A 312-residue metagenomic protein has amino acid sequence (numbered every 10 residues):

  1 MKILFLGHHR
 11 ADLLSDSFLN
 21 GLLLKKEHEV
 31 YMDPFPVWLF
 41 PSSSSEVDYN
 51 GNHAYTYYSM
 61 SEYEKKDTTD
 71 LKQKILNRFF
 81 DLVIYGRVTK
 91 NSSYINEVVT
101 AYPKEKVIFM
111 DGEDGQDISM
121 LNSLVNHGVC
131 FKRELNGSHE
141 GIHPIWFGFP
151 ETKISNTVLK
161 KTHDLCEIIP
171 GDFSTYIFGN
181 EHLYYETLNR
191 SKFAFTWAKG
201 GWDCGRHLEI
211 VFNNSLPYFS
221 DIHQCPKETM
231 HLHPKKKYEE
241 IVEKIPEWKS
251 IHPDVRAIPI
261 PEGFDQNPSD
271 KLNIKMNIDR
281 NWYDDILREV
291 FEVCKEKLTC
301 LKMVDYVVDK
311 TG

Functional and structural regions predicted by a protein language model:
M1-I3: Extreme N-terminal starter segment of soluble prokaryotic enzymes
L6-H8, D33, M110, E167: Short hydrophobic segments within beta-strands
L6-S17, R87-T89: A short, glycine/small-residue-rich beta-strand->loop->alpha-helix junction that serves as a flexible
F18-H28: A short, Lys/Arg-enriched amphipathic alpha-helix followed by its capping loop at the start of a domain
H28-E46: A short beta-strand-loop structural module common to alpha/beta enzyme folds
G51-I75: Glycine-rich, highly charged phosphate/nucleotide-binding loops
K74-T175, V293-K302, Y306, K310-T311: Catalytic core of nucleotide-activated saccharide and alditol-phosphate transferases
Y176, N180-T311: Catalytic binding pocket for nucleotide-activated donors in carbohydrate/polymer assembly enzymes
